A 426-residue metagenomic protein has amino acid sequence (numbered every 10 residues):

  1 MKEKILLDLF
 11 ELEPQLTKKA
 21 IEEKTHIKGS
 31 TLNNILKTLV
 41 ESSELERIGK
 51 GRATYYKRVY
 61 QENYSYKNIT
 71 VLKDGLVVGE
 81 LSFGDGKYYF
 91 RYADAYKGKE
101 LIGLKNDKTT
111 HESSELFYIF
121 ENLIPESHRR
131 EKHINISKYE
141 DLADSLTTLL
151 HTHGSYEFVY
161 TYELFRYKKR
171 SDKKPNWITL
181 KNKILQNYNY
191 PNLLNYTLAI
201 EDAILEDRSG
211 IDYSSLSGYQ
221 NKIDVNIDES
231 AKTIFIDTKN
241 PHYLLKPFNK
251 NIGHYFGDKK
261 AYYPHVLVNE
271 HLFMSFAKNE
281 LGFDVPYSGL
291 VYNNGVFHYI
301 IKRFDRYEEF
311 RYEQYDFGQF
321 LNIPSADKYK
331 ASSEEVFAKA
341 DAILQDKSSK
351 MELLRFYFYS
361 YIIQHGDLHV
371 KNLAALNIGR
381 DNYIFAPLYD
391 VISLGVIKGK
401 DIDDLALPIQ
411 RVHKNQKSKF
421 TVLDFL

Functional and structural regions predicted by a protein language model:
E3, E11, K18-E23, I27-T38 (+1 more regions): Phosphate/dinucleotide-binding and metal-coordinating scaffold of catalytic cores in nucleotide-dependent enzymes
